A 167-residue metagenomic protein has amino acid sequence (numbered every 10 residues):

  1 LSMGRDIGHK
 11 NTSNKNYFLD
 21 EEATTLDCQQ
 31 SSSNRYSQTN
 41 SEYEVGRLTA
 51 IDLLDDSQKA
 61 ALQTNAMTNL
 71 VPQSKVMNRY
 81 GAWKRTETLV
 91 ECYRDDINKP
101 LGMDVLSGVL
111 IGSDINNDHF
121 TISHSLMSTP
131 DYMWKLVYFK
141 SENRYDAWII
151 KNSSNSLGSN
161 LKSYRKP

Functional and structural regions predicted by a protein language model:
L1-Y17: An anion-binding catalytic pocket shared by soluble metabolic enzymes
N16, A23-P167: Domain-level detector of nuclease and nuclease-like folds in predominantly extracellular/periplasmic contexts
